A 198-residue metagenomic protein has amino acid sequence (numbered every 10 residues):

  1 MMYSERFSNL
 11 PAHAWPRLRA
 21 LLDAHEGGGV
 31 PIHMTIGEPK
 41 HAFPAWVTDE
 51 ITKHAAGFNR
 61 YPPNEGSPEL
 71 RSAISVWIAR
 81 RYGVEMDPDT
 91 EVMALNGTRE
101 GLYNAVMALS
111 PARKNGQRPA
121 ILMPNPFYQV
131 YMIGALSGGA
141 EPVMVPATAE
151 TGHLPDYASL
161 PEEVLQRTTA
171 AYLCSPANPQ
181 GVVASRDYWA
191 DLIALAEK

Functional and structural regions predicted by a protein language model:
M1, A12-W15, L154: Low-complexity, intrinsically disordered regions enriched in charged/polar residues
M1, G27-G29, T48-A55, L109-P111 (+2 more regions): A short alpha-helix capping/helix-coil boundary motif
M1-L10, V145-P146: Acidic/glycine-enriched edge-of-secondary-structure segments
R6-N104: N-terminal small-domain helix-loop-helix segment of the aminotransferase-like
N59-E197: Conserved core of the PLP fold type I
